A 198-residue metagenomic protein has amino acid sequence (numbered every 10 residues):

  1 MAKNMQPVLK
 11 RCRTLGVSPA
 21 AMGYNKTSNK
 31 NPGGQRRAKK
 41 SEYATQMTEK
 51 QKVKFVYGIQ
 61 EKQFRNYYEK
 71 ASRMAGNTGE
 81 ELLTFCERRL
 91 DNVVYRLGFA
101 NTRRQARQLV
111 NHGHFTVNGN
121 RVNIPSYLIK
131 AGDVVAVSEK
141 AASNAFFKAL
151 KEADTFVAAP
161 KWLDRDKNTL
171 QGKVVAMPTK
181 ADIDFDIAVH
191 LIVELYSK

Functional and structural regions predicted by a protein language model:
M1-L97, I124-K198: Ferredoxin-like alpha/beta domains used as RNA- or RNAP-binding modules
R103, L109-V110, I129: Short, well-ordered loop/turn sites that connect or cap secondary structure elements
